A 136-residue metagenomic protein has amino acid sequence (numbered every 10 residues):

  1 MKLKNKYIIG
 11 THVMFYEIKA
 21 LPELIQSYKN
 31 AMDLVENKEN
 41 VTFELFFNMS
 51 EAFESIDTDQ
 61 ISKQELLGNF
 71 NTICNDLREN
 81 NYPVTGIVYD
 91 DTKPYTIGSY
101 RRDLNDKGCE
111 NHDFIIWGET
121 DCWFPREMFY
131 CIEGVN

Functional and structural regions predicted by a protein language model:
K2-K4, E36-V41, N81-P83: Short helix-terminating capping/connector loops at secondary-structure junctions
K6-G10: Cell-envelope/extracellular polymer assembly enzymes that use nucleotide-activated donors
E17-P22: A structural helix-start
E23-N40, A52-F53: Short, acidic, metal-binding catalytic loop of nucleotide-sugar glycosyltransferases
E44-F47: Short internal beta-strands
F53-H112: Active-site-proximal specificity loops/subdomain of glycosyltransferases
H112-W123: Short beta-strand-to-loop acidic/aromatic patch adjacent to the donor-nucleotide binding site
E127-N136: Conserved donor-nucleotide/metal-binding helix-loop-beta segment in metal-dependent transferases, i.e., the alpha-helix
